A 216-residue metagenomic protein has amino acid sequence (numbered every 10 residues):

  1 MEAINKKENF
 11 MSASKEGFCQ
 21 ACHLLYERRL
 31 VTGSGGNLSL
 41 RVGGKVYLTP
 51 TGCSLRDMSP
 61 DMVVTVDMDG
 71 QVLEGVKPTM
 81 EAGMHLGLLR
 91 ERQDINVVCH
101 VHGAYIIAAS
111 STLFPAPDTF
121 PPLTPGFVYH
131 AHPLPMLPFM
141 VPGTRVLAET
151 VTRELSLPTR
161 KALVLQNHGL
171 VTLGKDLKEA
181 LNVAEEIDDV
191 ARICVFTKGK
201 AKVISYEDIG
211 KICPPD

Functional and structural regions predicted by a protein language model:
E2-D216: Glycine-rich flexible loops
